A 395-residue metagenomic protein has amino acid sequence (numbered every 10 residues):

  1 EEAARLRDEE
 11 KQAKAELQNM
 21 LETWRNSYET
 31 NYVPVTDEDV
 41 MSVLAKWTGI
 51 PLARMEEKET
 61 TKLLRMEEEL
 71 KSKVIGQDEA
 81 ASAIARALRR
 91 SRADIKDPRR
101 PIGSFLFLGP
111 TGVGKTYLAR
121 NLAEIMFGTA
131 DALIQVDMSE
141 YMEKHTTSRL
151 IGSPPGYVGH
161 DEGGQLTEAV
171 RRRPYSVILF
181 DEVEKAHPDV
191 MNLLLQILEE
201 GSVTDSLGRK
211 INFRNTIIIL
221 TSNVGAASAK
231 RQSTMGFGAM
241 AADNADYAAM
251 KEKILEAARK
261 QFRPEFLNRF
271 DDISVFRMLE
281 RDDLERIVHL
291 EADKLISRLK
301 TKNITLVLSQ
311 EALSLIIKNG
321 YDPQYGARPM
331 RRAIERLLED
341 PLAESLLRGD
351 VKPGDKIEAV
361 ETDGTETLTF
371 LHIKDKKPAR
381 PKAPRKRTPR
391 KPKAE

Functional and structural regions predicted by a protein language model:
E1-E395: AAA+ P-loop NTPase nucleotide-binding core of proteostasis motors
